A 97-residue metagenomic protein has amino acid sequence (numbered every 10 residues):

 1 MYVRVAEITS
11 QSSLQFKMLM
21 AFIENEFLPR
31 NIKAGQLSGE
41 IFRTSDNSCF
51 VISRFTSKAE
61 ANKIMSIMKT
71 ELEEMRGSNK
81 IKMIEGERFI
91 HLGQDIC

Functional and structural regions predicted by a protein language model:
M1-F50, T56-I67, G77-C97: Short S/T/G/P-rich N-terminal loop/turn motif that feeds into the first structured element of a domain
E73-E74: Short, composition-biased linear "edge" segments at structural boundaries
